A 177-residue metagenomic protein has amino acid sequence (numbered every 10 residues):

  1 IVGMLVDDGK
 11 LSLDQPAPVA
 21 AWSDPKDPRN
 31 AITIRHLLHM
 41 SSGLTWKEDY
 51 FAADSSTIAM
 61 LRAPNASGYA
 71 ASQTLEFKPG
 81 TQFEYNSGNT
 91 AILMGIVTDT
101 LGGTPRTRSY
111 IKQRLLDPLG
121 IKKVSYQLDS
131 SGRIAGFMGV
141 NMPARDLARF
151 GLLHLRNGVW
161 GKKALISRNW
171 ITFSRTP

Functional and structural regions predicted by a protein language model:
I1-D14, L37, L93-V97, L147-F150: Active-site SXXK
I1-G3, L37-L38, A70, Y85 (+4 more regions): Long, contiguous hydrophobic alpha-helical segments, chiefly transmembrane helices and signal peptides
D7-T45, S72, G102-M138: Active-site helix/loop module of the DD-peptidase/beta-lactamase fold, centered on the serine-lysine SxxK catalytic
L13, A17, N30-I34, A66 (+5 more regions): Stable alpha-helical elements in mature extracytoplasmic
D24-A52, P64-T81, G88-A91, M142-R145: Conserved catalytic neighborhood of penicillin-recognizing serine enzymes
E48-R62, R108-D117: An acidic intrinsically disordered interaction segment
R62-S67, L116-K123, L147: A structural motif
A71-S72, T81-F83, D99-P105, V124-P177: Penicillin-binding protein/beta-lactamase superfamily catalytic region
